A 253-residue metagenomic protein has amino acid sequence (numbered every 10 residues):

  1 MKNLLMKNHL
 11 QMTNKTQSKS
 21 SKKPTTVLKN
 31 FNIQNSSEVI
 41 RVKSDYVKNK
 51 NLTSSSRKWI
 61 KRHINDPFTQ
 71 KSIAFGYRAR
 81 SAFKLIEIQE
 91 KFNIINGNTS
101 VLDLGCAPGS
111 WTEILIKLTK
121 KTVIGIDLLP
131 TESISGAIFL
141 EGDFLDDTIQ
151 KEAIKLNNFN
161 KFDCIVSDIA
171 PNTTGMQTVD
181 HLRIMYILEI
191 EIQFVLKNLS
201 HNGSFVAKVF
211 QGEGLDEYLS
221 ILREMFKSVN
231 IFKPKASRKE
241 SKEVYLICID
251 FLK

Functional and structural regions predicted by a protein language model:
K2-R57: N-terminal auxiliary segments of SAM/dcSAM-dependent transferases
I40-N96: Class I SAM-dependent methyltransferase Rossmann-like catalytic core, especially the SAM/SAH-binding loop
G97-A107: Conserved class I S-adenosyl-L-methionine
P108-T119: Conserved SAM-binding loop of SAM-dependent methyltransferases across substrates and taxa, primarily the Class I
T122-D127: Conserved SAM-binding motif I beta-strand of class I
L129-K161, N172: S-adenosyl-L-methionine
G142-F144, N160-N202, V206, E213-D216 (+1 more regions): Mobile active-site "lid"/loop adjacent to the S-adenosyl-L-methionine
G212-K253: Class I S-adenosyl-L-methionine
